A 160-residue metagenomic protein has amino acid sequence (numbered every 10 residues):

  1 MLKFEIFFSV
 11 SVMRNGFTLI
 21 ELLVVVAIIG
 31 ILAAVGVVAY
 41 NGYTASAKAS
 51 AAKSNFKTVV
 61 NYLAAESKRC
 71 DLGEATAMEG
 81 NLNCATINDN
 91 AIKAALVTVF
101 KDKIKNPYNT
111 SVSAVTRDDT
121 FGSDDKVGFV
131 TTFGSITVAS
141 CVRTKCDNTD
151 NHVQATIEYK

Functional and structural regions predicted by a protein language model:
F4: Cationic, low-complexity basic patches in intrinsically disordered or flexible, solvent-exposed regions
F7-S54: Amphipathic alpha-helical segments typified by the pilin-like N-terminal helix that continues immediately C-terminal
F7-S9, V25, K57, N61 (+2 more regions): Short amphipathic alpha-helical "recognition" segments used for binding
A45-E74: Membrane-proximal N-terminal amphipathic helix
A65-K160: Periplasmic/extracellular, small/polar-rich flexible segments of pilin-like filament-forming proteins
